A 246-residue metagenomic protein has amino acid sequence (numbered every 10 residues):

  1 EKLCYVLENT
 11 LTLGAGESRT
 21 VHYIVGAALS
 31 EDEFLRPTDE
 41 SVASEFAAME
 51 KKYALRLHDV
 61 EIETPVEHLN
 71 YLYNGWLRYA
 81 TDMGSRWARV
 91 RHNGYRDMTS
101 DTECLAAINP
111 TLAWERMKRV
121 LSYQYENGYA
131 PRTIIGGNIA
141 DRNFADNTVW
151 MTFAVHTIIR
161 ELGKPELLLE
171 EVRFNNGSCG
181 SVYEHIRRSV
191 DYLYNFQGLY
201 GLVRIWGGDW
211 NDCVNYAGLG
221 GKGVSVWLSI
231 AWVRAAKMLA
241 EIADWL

Functional and structural regions predicted by a protein language model:
E1-H92, C179, Y183, A240-D244: Acidic/polar, glycine-enriched structural segments that form the non-catalytic walls/loops of the carbohydrate-binding
E31-E33, E161-N175, M238-L246: Inter-helical turn/loop segments and adjacent helix faces that build the functional surface of alpha-helical bundle
L55-V90, E115-I134, R188-G221: Extended glycan-interaction surfaces of carbohydrate-active proteins
S85-Y95, G136-D146, N215-S229: Solvent-exposed loop and edge beta-strand segments that line ligand/cofactor-binding and catalytic clefts
D97-A107: Non-membrane alpha-helical segments in proteins
L105-V203, S225-V233: Aromatic-rich carbohydrate-recognition surfaces in CAZymes
G201-W206, N215-W245: Internal metal/ion-chelating core segments
